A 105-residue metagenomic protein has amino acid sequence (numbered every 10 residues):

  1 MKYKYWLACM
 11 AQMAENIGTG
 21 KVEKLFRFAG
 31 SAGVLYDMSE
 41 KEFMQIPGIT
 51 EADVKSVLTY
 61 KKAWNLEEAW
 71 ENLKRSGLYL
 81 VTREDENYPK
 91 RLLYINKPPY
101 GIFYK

Functional and structural regions predicted by a protein language model:
M1-K105: Short, positively charged patches
